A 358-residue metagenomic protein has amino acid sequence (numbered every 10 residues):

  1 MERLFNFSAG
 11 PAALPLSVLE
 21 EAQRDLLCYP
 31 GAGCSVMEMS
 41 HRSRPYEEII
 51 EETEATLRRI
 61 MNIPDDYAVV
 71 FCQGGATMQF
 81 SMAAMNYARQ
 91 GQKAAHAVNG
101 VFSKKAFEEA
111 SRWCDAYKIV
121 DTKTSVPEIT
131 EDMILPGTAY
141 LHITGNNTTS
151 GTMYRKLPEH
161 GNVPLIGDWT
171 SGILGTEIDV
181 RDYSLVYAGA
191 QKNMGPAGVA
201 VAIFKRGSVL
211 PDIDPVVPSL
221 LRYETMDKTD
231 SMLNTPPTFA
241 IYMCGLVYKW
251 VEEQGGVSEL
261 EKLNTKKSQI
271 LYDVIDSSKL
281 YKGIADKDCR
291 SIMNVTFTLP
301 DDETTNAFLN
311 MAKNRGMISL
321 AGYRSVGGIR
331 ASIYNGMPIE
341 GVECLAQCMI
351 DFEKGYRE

Functional and structural regions predicted by a protein language model:
R3-E54: A glycine-/small-polar-enriched, mobile loop at the entrance of the PLP active site in fold-type I
L4, N314, I329-E358: PLP-dependent enzyme catalytic core of the Aspartate aminotransferase-like
G10, A110, D121-I173: Active-site phosphate-binding strand-loop segment of PLP-dependent enzymes
P15, A190-Y272, D286, G355-E358: Active-site C-terminal subdomain of aminotransferase-like
A32-Q79, G100-V101, E109: Conserved N-terminal alpha-helix of the aminotransferase class I/II PLP-enzyme fold
T77-L141: PLP-dependent aminotransferase-like
I166, V180-Q191, A200: Conserved active-site segment immediately N-terminal to the catalytic lysine that forms the internal aldimine
Y281-A312: Conserved PLP-binding catalytic core of the aspartate aminotransferase-like
